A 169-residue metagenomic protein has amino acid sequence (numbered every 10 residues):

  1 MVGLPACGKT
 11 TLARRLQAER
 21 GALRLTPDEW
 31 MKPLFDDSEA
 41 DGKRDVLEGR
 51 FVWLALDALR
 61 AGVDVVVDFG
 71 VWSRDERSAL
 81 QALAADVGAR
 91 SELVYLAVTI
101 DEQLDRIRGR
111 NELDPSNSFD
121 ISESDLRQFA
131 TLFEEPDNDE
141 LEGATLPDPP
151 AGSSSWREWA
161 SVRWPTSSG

Functional and structural regions predicted by a protein language model:
M1: Hydrophobic anchor at the beta1->P-loop junction of P-loop NTPases
L4: P-loop (Walker A) phosphate-binding loop of NTP-binding proteins
C7-V63, G109: Conserved substrate/cofactor phosphate-moiety recognition/catalytic segment in nucleotide-dependent phosphotransferases
E19, T131-G169: NTP-dependent small-molecule kinase module
L25, E92-V94, A144-P147: Hydrophobic/aromatic beta-strand patches that form the interior of the parallel beta-sheet core in alpha/beta enzyme
E29-M31, W72, A97-Q103, A151-G152: Conserved nucleotide-binding/hydrolysis micro-motifs of P-loop NTPases
K43-L96: Glycine-rich phosphate-binding loop used to anchor ATP phosphates in small-molecule kinases, encompassing both
A85-E135: A glycine- and Lys/Arg-enriched "phosphate-lid" helix/loop adjacent to the NTP-binding pocket of small-molecule kinases
